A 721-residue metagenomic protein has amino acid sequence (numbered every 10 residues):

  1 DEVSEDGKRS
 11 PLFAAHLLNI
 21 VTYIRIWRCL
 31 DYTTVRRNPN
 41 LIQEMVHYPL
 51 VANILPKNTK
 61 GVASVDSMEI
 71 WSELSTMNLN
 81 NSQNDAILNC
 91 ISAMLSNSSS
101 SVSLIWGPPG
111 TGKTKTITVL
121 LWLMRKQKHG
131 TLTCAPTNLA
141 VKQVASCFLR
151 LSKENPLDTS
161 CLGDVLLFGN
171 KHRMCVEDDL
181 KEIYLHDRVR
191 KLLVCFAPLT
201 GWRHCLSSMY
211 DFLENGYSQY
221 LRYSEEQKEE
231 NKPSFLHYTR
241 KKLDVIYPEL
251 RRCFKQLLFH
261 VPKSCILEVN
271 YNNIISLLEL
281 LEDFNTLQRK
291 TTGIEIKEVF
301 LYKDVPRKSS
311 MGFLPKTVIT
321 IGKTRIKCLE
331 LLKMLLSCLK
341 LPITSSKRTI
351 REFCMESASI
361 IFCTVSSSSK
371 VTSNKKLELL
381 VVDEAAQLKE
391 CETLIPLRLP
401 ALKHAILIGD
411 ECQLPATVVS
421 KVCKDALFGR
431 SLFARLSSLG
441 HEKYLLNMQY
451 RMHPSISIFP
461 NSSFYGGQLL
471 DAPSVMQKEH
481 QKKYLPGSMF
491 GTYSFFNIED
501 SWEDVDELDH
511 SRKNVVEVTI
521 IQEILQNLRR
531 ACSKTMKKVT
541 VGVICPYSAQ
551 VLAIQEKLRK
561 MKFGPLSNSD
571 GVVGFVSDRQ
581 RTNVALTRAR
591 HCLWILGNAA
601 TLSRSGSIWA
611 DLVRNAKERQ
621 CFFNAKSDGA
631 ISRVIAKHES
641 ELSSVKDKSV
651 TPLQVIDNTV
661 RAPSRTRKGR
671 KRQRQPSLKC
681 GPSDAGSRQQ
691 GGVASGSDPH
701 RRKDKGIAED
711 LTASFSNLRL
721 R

Functional and structural regions predicted by a protein language model:
D1-I91, L162, E177-K323, E330 (+1 more regions): Pre-ATPase regulatory/linker segments immediately N-terminal to the P-loop/RecA-like helicase/translocase core
E2-I20, W27, N40, G130-L132 (+3 more regions): Classical protein tyrosine phosphatase
E44-H47, E69, S100-I105, L162-L166 (+1 more regions): Residue-level recognition of the N-termini of beta-strands and the immediately preceding loop/turn
P56-D66, G112, I117-L120, L335-C338 (+1 more regions): Active-site-adjacent bridging/hinge elements
V65, T76-D187, H204, L341-T344 (+4 more regions): ASCE P-loop NTPase helicase motor core
M68-S75, K126-G130, D506-H510, K538-G542: Glycine- and acidic
K316-S359: Conserved P-loop NTPase mechanochemical-coupling segment
S366-R721: Conserved helicase motor core of SF1/SF2 NTP-dependent helicases
